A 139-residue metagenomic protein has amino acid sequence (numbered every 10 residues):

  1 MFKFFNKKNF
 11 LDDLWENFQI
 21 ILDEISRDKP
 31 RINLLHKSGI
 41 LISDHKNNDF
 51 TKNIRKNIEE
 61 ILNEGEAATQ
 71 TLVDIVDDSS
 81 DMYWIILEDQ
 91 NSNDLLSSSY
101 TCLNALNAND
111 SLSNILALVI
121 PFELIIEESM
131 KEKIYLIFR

Functional and structural regions predicted by a protein language model:
M1-I21: Short, extreme N-terminal leader segments that mark the start of a protein/domain
N9, S111-R139: Terminal interaction module
D13, K46-D49, N53, N93-S97: Alpha-helix boundary/N-cap detector
W15-K46, S98: Charged, alpha-helical interface segments at or near domain boundaries
I32-W84: A glycine-rich, hydrophobic loop/mini-helix early in the fold
E59-E64, Y100-A108: Short, intrinsically disordered, mixed-charge
A68, N104-I115: Structural alpha-beta junctions
V73-N104: Extracellular-facing segments of soluble proteins and assemblies that are Gly/Ser/Thr-biased and enriched in aromatics
